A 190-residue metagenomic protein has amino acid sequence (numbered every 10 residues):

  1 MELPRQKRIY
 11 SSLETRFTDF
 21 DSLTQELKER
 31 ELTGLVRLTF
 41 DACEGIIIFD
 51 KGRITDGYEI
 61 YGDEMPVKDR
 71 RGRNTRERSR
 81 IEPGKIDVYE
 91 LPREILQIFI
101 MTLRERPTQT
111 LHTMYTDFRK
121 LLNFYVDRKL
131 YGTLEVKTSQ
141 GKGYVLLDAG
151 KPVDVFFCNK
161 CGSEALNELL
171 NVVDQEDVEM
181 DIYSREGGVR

Functional and structural regions predicted by a protein language model:
M1-R190: Acidic, Ser/Thr/Pro-enriched low-complexity segments and adjacent helix/loop capping patches that create flexible
